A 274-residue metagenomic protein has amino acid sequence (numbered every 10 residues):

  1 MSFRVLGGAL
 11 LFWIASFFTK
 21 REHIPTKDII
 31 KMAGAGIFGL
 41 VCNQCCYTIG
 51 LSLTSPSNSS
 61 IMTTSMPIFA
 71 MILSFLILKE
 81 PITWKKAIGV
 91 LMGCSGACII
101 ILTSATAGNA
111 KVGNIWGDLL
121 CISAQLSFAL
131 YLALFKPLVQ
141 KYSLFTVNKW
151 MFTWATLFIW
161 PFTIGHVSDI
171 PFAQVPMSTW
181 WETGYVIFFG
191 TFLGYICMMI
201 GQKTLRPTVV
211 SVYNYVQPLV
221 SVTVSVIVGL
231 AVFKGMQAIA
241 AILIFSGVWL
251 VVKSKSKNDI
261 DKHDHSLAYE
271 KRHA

Functional and structural regions predicted by a protein language model:
M1, V5, L102-T103, T179-W181 (+1 more regions): C-terminal-most transmembrane helix of multi-pass membrane proteins
M1-C42, F69-A70, S127-L134, K149-S168 (+2 more regions): Transmembrane alpha-helices of multi-pass small-molecule transport proteins
S2, I24-I30, L102-L130, I164-G184 (+1 more regions): Juxtamembrane helix-entry segments on the extracytoplasmic side of multipass membrane proteins
L6-L11, M62-L76, L91, W154-I159 (+3 more regions): Alpha-helical transmembrane segments of compact multi-pass small-molecule transporters, enriched in specific families
F12, A33, L73, I82-S104 (+4 more regions): Hydrophobic transmembrane alpha-helices of multi-pass small-molecule transport proteins
F12-W13, A70-I72, L76, N109-V167 (+2 more regions): Transmembrane alpha-helical segments that form core, pore/gating elements of small-molecule transporters/exporters
W13-T63, I99, I187-L205: Specific transmembrane alpha-helical segments of multi-pass solute transporters/efflux pumps, especially DMT/EamA
G50, L76-L78, I82, L138 (+5 more regions): Hydrophobic/aromatic residues within transmembrane alpha-helices of multi-pass small-molecule transporters
